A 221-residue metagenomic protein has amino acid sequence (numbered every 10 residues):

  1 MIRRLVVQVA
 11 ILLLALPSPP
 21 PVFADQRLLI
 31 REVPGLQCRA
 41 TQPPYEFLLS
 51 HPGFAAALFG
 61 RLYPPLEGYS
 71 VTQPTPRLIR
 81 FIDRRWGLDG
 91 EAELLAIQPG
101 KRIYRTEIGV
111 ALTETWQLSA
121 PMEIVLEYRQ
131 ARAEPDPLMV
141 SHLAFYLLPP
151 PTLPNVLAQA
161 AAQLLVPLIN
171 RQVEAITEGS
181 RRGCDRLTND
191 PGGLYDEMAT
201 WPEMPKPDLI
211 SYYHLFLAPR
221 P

Functional and structural regions predicted by a protein language model:
M1-R4: Positively charged n-region of N-terminal signal peptides that target proteins for export
V6-P17: Bacterial N-terminal signal peptides
S18-L78: Hydrophobic ligand-binding cavity/cleft-lining segments
L29-P34, T41-P44, G100-R102, M122 (+1 more regions): Envelope-exposed proteins and targeting segments
V33-T41, F47-S50, W116, A161 (+3 more regions): Extracytoplasmic/periplasmic, Sec-exported soluble proteins
A55, G109-T113, L147-P150: Solvent-exposed loop/turn segments at secondary-structure junctions within structured extracellular/periplasmic domains
Y69-E127: Glycine-rich portal/gate segments that line the openings of hydrophobic small-molecule binding cavities
V125-P221: Terminal "cap-and-tail" regions of soluble proteins that handle hydrophobic small molecules
